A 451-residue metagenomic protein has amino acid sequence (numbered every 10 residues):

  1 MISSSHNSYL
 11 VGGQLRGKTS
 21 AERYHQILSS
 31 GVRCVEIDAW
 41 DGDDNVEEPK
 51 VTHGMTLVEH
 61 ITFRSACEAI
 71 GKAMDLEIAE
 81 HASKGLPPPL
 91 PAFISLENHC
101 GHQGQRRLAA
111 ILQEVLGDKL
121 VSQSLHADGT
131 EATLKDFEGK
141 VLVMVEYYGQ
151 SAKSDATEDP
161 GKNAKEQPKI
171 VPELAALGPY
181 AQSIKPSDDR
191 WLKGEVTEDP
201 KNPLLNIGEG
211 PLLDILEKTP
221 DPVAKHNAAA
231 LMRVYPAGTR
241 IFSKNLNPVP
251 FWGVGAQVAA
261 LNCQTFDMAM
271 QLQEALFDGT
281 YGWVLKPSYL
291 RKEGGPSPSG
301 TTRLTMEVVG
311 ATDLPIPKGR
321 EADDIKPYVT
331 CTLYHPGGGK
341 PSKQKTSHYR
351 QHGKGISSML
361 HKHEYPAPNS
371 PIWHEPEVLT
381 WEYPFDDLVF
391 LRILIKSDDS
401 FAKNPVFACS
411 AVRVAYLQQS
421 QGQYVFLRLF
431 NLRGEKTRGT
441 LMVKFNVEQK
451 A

Functional and structural regions predicted by a protein language model:
M1-C34, W40-K318, P327, K345-M359: Long, acidic (Asp/Glu-rich), low-complexity accessory segments flanking structured domains
H102, I111-E114, L120-S124, M270 (+1 more regions): C2-type phospholipid-binding modules
E274, P287, R291, V378-T380 (+1 more regions): Low-complexity, acidic/Ser/Thr- and charged residue-rich accessory regions of DNA metabolism proteins
V309-D313, Y334-P336, S400: Short solvent-exposed strand-capping/beta-turn motif centered on an Asx-Ser/Thr pair
K326-G337: Extended low-complexity, serine/threonine- and proline-enriched intrinsically disordered segments
G337-K345, A402-V406: Surface-exposed loop/edge segments in extracytoplasmic proteins
Y349-G355, H363-I372, A415-Q419: Short proline/glycine- and polar residue-rich coil/turn motifs
A367-Y383: Exposed aromatic-hydrophobic patches
